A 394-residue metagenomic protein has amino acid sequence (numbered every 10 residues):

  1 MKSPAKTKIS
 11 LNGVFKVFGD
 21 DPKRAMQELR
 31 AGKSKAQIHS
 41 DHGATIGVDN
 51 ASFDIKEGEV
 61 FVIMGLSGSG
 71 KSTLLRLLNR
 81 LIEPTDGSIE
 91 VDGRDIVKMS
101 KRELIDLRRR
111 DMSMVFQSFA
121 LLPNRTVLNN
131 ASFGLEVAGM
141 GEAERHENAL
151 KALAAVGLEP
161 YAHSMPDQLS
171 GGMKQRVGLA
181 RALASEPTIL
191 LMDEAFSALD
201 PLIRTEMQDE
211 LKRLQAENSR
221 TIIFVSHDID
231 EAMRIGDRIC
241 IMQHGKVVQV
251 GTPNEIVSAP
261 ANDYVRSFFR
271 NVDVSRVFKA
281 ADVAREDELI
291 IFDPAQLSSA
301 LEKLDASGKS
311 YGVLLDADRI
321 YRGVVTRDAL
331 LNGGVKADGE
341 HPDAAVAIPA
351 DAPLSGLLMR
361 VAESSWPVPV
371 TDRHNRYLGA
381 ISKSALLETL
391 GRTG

Functional and structural regions predicted by a protein language model:
Q27-Q37, R94-D95, S132, E136-G139 (+1 more regions): Conserved ABC ATPase "signature" region
G87-D95: Conserved ABC transporter NBD signature motif
M165-L169, M173: Conserved ABC ATPase signature
E186: Conserved catalytic motifs of ABC-family nucleotide-binding domains
V250-G251, A259, V324, A380: ABC ATPase "signature
L289-S310, L314-D318, N332-G334, V346-G394: The conserved cystathionine-beta-synthase
